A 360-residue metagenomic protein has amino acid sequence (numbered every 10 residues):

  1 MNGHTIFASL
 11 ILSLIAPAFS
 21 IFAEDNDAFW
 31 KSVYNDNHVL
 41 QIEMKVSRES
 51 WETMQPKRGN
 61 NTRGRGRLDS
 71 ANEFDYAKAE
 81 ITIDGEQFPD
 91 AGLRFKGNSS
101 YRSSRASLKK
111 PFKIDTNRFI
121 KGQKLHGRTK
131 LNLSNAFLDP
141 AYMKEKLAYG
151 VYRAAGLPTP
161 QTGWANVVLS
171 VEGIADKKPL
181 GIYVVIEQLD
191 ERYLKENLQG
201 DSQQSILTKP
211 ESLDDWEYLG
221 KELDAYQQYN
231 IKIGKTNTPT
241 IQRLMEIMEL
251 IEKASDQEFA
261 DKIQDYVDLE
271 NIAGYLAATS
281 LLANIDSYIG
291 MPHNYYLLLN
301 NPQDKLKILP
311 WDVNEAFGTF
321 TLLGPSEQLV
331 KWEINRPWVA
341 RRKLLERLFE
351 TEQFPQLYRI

Functional and structural regions predicted by a protein language model:
M1-F7: Positively charged n-region of N-terminal signal peptides that target proteins for export
A8-A18: Bacterial N-terminal signal peptides
I21-I360: Phosphate/dinucleotide-binding and metal-coordinating scaffold of catalytic cores in nucleotide-dependent enzymes
